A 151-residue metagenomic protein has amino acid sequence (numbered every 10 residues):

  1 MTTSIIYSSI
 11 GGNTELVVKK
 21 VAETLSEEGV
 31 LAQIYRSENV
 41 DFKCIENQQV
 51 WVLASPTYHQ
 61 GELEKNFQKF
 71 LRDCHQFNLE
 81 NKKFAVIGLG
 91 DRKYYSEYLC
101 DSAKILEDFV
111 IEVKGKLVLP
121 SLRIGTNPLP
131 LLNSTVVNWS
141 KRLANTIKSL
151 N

Functional and structural regions predicted by a protein language model:
M1-T2, N145: Intrinsically disordered/low-complexity terminal segments and short unstructured peptides
T2-T24: N-terminal beta1-alpha1 ligand-phosphate binding loop
I5, I34, L117-S121: Conserved beta-strand scaffold positions in the cores of enzyme catalytic domains, especially in NTP/NDP-utilizing
S8-G12, N39, T57: Short, surface-exposed acidic/glycine-rich loop or hinge patches that mediate macromolecular interfaces
N13-L16, T24, E28, N47-N151: FMN-binding flavodoxin-like domain, especially the glycine-rich phosphate-binding loop
L31-V40: A short beta-strand-loop structural module common to alpha/beta enzyme folds
